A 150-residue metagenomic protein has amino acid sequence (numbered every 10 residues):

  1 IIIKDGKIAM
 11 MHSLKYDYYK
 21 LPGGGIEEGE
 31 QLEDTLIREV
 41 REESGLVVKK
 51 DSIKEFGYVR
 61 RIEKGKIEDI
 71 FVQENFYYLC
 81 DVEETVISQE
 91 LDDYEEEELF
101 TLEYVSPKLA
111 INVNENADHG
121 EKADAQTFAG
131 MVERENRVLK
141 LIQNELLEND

Functional and structural regions predicted by a protein language model:
I1-L21: N-terminal strand-loop-strand
D17, I87-Q89, D93-D150: Nudix hydrolase/Nudix homology domain
K20, R38-R41, R134: Basic side chains
I26-D51, R60-N116: Unchanged
